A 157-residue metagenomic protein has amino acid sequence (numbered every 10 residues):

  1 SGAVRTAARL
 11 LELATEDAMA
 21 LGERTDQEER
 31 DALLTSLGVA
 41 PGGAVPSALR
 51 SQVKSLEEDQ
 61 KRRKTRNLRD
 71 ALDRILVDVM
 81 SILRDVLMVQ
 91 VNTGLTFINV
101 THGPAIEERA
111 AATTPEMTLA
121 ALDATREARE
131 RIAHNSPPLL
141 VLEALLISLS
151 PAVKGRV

Functional and structural regions predicted by a protein language model:
S1-T113, R126-H134, P138-A144, S148-G155: AAA+ P-loop NTPase domains with strong preference for DNA replication initiators and clamp-loader complexes
